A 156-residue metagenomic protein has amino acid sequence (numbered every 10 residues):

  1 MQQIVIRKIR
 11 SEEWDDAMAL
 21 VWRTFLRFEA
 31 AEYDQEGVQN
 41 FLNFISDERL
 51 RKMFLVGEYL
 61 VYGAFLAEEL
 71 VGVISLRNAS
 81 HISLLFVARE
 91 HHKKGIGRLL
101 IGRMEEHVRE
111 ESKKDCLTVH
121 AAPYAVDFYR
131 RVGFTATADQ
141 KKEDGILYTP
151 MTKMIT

Functional and structural regions predicted by a protein language model:
I4-A19: A short beta-loop-alpha structural element at the N-terminal edge of CoA-dependent acyl/N-acetyltransferase catalytic
W22-R49: Conserved GNAT-fold acetyl-CoA-binding loop/helix
D47-Y62: A short helix-loop-beta-strand connector motif used in the catalytic cores of GNAT acetyltransferases and, in some
E58-G72: Conserved beta-hairpin
F65, I82-H92: A short, internal acetyl-CoA/4′-phosphopantetheine-binding micro-motif in the GNAT/acyltransferase core
K93-E106: Conserved acetyl-CoA-binding loop-helix of GNAT-fold acetyltransferases
R98, P123-D139, D144-L147: Conserved active-site alpha-helix within GNAT-family acetyltransferase domains
V108-A121: Conserved GNAT acetyl-CoA-binding A-motif
